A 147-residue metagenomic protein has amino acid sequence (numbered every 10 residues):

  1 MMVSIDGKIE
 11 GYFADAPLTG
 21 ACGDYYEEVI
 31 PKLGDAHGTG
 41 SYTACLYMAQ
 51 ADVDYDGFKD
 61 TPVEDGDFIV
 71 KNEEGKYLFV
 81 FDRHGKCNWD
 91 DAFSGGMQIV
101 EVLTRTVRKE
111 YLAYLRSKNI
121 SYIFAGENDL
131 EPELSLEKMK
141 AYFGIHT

Functional and structural regions predicted by a protein language model:
V3-I5, Y12-M139: Active-site ligand-binding patch in enzyme domains
E137-T147: Short, intrinsically disordered, charge-balanced linker/junction segments flanking boundaries in proteins
